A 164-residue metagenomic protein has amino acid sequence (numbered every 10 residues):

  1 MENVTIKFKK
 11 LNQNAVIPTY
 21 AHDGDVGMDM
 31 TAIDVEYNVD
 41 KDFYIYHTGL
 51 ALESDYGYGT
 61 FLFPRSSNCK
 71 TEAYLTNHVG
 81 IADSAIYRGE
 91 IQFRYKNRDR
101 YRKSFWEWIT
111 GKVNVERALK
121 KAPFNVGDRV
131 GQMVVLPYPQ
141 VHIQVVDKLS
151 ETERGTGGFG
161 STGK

Functional and structural regions predicted by a protein language model:
M1-K164: DUTPase catalytic domain/fold
